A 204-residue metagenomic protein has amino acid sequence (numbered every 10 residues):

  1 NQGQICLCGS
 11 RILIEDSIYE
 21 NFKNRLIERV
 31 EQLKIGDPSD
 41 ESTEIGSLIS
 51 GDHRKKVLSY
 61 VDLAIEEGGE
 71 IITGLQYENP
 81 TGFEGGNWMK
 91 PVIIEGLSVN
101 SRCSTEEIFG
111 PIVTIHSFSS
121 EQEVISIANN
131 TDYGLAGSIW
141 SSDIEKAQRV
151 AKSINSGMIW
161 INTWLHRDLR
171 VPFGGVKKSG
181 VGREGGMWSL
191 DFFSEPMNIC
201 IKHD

Functional and structural regions predicted by a protein language model:
N1-S98, I161: ALDH superfamily catalytic-core signature
K34, T81-D204: Conserved C-terminal structural/oligomerization subdomain of aldehyde/semialdehyde dehydrogenase
